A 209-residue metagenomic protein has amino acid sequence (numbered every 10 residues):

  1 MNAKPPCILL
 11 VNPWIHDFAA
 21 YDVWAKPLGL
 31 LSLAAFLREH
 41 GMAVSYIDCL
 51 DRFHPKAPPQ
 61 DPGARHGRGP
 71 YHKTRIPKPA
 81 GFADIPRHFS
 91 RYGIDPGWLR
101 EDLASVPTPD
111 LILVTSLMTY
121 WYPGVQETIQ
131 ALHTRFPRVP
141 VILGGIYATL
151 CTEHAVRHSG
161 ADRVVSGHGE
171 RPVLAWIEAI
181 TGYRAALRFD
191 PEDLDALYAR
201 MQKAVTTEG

Functional and structural regions predicted by a protein language model:
M1-K4: Basic/polar N-terminal segments that are highly enriched at the extreme N-terminus, encompassing both cleavable
P6, I15, K26-G29, F36-L37 (+2 more regions): Glycine-rich beta-alpha loop elements in corrinoid/cobalamin-binding modules across cobalamin-dependent enzymes
N12-F18: Short polar catalytic/cofactor-binding loops
A20-W24: Short, solvent-exposed loop/turn segments at secondary-structure boundaries
H54, P58-S105: Glycine-rich, highly charged phosphate/nucleotide-binding loops
